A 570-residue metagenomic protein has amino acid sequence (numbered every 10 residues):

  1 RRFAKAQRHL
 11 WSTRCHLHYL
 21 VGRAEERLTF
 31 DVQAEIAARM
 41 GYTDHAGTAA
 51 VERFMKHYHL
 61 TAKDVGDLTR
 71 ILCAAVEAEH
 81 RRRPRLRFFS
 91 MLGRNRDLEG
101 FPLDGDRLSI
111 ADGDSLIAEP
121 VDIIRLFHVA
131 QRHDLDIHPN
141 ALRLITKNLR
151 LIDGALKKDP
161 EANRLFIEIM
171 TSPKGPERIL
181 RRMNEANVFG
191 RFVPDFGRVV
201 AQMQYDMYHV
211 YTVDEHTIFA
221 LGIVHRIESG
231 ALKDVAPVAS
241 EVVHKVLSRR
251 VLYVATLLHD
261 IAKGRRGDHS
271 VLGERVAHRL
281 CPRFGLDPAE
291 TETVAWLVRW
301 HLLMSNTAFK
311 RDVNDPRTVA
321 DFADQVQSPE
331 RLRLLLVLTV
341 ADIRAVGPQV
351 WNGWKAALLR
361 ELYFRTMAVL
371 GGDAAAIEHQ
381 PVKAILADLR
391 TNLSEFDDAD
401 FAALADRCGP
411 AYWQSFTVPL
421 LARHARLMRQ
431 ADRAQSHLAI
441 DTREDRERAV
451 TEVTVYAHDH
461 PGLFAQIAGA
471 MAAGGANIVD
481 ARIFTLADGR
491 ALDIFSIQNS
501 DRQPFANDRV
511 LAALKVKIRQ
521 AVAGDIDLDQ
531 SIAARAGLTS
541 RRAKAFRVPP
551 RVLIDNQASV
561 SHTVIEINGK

Functional and structural regions predicted by a protein language model:
R1-H209, H278: Non-catalytic interface/linker regions that flank or bridge core catalytic/transmembrane domains
R2-S12, Y19-G22, A38, Y42-T43 (+2 more regions): Divalent metal-dependent catalytic cores for phosphoryl transfer on phosphate-bearing substrates
F3, V51, M55-Y58, G113-L116 (+21 more regions): Hydrophobic alpha-helical scaffolding
H9-L10, R39-Y42, A49-L108, P176-R178 (+3 more regions): Regulatory modules associated with amino-acid/nitrogen control
F88-A111, H133, E185-Y205, Y211-T256 (+5 more regions): Active-site-adjacent "gating/activation" loops or surface patches in catalytic cores
D153-N163, I167-M170, H225, A231 (+5 more regions): Conserved catalytic alpha/beta cores of large enzymes that bind or transform nucleotide phosphates and polynucleotides
M183, A220, G273, V298 (+2 more regions): Divalent metal-coordination and catalytic microenvironments
G190, V200, E228, A262-R265 (+6 more regions): Flexible loop/turn segments at secondary-structure boundaries
